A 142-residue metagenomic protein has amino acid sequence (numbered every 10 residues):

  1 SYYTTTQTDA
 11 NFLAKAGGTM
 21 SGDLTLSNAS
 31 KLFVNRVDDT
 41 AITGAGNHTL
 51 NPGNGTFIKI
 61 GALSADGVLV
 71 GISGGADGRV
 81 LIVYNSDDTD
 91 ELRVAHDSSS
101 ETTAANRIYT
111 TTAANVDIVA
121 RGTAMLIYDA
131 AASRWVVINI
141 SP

Functional and structural regions predicted by a protein language model:
S1-S30: Register-specific beta-strand positions within repetitive beta-rich fiber domains
S1-T5, T40, G46: Low-complexity intrinsically disordered segments
T5-Q7, T19, V34-N35, T43 (+1 more regions): Short linear motifs centered on Gly/Pro in flexible linkers and helix caps
T8, L50-I60: Acidic/glycine-enriched edge-of-secondary-structure segments
A14, T49-N54, S73-D77: Flexible, charged surface loops at secondary-structure boundaries
G17, D23, A29-K31, N47 (+5 more regions): Detector for repetitive beta-architecture
S30-G44, L50-P52: C-terminal intramolecular chaperone/autoprocessing and neck/assembly modules of extracellular spikes and adhesins
I60-P142: Acidic, glycine/polar-enriched metal-coordinating patches/loops that mediate binding to polyanionic ligands
